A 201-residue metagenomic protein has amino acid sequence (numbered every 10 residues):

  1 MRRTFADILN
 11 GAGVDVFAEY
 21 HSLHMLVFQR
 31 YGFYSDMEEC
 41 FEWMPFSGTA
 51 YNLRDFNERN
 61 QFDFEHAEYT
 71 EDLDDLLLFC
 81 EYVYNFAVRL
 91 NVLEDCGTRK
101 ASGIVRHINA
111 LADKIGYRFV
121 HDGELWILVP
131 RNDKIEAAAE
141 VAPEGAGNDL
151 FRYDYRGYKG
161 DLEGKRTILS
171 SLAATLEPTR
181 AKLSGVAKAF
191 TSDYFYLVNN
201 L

Functional and structural regions predicted by a protein language model:
M1-L76: N-terminal leader/presequence regions that precede the main folded/catalytic core
E65-E68, C96, K100, A138 (+2 more regions): Non-transmembrane, amphipathic alpha-helical segments
E71-F79, K100, G164-S171, Y194: Residue-level detector of well-ordered alpha-helical segments, enriched for hydrophobic/aromatic packing positions
L76-N148: Helix-loop junctions and short alpha-helical segments
E81-Y84, E177-R180, N199: Alpha-helical repeat scaffolds in large eukaryotic proteins
E144-L172, L176, R180: A mid-sequence, solvent-exposed acidic-amphipathic segment
K182-S192: K/R-rich mixed-charge low-complexity regions
T191-L201: Histidine-centered, metal-coordinating catalytic motifs and their short helical/loop contexts
